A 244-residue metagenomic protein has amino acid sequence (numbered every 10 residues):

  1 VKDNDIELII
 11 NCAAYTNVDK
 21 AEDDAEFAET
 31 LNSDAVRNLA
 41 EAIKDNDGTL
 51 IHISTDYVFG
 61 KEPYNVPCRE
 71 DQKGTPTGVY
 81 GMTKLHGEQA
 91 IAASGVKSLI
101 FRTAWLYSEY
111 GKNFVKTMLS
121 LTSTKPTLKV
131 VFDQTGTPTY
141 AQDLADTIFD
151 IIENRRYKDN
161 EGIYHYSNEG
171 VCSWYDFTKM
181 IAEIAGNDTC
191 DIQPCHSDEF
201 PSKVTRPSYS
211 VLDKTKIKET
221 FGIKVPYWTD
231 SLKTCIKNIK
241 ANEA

Functional and structural regions predicted by a protein language model:
V1-L31, K44: NAD(P)H-binding glycine-rich loop region in Rossmannoid oxidoreductase-like domains and their noncatalytic homologs
I9-A13, L50-D56, F101-T103: SDR active-site strand-loop-helix element
D19-E26, K61-C68, G111-K112: Conserved catalytic-core motifs of eukaryotic protein kinase domains, centered on the activation segment
T30, A35-N38, V58-F101, W105-L106: Catalytic helix-loop patch of NAD(P)-dependent Rossmann-fold dehydrogenases
D45-T49: A short helix->loop->beta-strand "cap" motif at the edges of active sites that frequently abuts
Q89-G136, A141-A145, F149-D150: NAD(P)-dependent short-chain dehydrogenase/reductase
T147, N154-K203, E243-A244: Mid/C-terminal beta-alpha module of Rossmann-like enzyme folds, strongest in SDR-family dehydrogenases/epimerases
W228-A244: Amphipathic terminal alpha-helices
